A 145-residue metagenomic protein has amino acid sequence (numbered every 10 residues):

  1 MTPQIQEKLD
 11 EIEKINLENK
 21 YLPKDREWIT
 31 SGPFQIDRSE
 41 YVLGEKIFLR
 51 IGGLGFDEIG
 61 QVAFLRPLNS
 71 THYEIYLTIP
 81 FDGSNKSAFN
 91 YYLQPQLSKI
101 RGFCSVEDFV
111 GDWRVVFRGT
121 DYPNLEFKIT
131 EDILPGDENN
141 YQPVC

Functional and structural regions predicted by a protein language model:
M1-C145: Extracytoplasmic/secretory-pathway segments with low complexity and glycosylation-like composition
